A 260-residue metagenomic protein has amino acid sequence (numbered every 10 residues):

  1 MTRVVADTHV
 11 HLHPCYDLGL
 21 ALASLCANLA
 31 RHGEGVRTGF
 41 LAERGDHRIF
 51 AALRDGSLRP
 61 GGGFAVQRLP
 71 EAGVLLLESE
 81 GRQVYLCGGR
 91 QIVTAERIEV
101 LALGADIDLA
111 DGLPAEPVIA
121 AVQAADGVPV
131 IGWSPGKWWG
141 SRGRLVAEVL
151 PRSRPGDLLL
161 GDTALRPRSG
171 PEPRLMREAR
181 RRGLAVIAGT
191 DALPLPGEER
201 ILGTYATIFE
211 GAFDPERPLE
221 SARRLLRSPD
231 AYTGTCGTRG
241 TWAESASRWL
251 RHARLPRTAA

Functional and structural regions predicted by a protein language model:
M1-T8, L12-L18, L22, A27 (+3 more regions): Charged catalytic cores and adjacent phosphate/nucleic-acid-binding surfaces used for phosphate/nucleic-acid chemistry
V4-A6, T38, V128: Structural motif
T8-L12, T38-G45: Ser/Thr-glycine-rich phosphate-binding loops at phosphate-binding pockets of nucleotides, nucleotide cofactors
A27-G35, R44-G161, A253-A260: Extended substrate/RNA-proximal surfaces in nucleic-acid metabolism proteins
